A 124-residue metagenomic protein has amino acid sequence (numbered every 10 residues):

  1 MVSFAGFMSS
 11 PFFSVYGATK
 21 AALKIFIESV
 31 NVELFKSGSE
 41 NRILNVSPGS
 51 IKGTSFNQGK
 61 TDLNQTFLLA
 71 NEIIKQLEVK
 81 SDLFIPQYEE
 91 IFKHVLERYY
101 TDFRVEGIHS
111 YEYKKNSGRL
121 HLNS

Functional and structural regions predicted by a protein language model:
S3: Residue(s) in the substrate-gating loop at a strand-loop-helix junction that position the organic substrate next
M8-S14: Active-site loop immediately N-terminal to the catalytic Tyr-X3-Lys motif of short-chain dehydrogenase/reductase
T19: Active-site helix of classical SDR
A22-L34, V46: Hydrophobic alpha-helix immediately C-terminal to the catalytic Tyr-X-X-X-Lys motif of short-chain
L34-I51: Conserved Rossmann-fold SDR core element
N41, N45-V46, N57-R98: C-terminal helical subdomain
T54: Alpha-helical elements of the RecA-like P-loop NTPase motor core of helicases
E106-S124: Non-catalytic terminal and boundary segments that flank Rossmann-like NAD(P)-dependent oxidoreductase
